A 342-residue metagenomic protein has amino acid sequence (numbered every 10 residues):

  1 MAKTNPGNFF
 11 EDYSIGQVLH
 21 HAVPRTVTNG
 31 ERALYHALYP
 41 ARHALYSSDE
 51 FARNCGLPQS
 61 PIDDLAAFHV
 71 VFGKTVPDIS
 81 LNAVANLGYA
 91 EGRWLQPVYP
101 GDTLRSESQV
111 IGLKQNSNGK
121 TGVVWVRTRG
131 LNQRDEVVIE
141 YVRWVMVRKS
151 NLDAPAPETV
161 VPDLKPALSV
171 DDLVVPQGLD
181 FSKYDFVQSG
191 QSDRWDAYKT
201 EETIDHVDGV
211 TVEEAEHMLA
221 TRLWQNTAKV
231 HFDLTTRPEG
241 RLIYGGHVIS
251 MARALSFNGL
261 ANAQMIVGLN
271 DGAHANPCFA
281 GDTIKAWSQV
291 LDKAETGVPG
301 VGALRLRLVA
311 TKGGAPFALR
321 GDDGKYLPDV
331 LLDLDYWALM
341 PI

Functional and structural regions predicted by a protein language model:
M1-I15, V98-P176, A280, W287-I342: HotDog/MaoC-like acyl-thioester-processing domains
M1-L87, I139, S150-L269, K325-D333 (+1 more regions): Hot-dog-fold acyl-thioester-processing enzymes
Y35, Y89, L104-S108, V124-T128 (+5 more regions): Short, structured motif recognition centered on aromatic/hydrophobic residues
P58-I62, W94-Y99, E158, A275-F279: Short amphipathic alpha-helical patches
A85-Q96, V110-G112, M265-C278, L291: A cross-kingdom feature marking solvent-exposed beta-strand/loop segments within repeated, beta-rich binding/scaffold
P238, H274, A294-E295: Generic recognition of flexible, low-complexity loop/linker segments
